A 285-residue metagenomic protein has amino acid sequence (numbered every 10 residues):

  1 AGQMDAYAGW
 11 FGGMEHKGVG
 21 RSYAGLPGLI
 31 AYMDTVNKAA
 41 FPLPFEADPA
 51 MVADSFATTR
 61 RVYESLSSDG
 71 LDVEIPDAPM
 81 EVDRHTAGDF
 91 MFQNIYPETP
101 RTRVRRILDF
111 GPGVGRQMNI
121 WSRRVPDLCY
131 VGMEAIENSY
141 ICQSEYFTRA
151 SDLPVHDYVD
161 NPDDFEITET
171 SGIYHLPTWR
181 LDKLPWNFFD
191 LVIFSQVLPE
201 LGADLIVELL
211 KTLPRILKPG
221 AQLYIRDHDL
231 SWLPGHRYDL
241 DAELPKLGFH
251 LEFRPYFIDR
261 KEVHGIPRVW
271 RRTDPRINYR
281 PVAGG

Functional and structural regions predicted by a protein language model:
A1-T86, R280-G285: N-terminal accessory regions of S-adenosyl-L-methionine
D83-R103: Conserved alpha-helix/loop element of class I SAM-dependent methyltransferases that forms part of the SAM/SAH-binding
R103-G113: Conserved class I S-adenosyl-L-methionine
V114-P126: Conserved SAM-binding loop of SAM-dependent methyltransferases across substrates and taxa, primarily the Class I
L181-V192: A short acidic, Gly/Pro-enriched loop at the edge of an enzyme's catalytic core that lines a small-molecule cofactor
D190-D204: A short SAM/SAH-binding and catalytic strip from SAM-dependent methyltransferases
V207-P219: A short glycine-rich, Lys/Arg-flanked "PGG" loop and its adjoining helix->strand segment in the class I
G220-H228: Conserved beta-strand signature within the Rossmann-like core of class I S-adenosyl-L-methionine
